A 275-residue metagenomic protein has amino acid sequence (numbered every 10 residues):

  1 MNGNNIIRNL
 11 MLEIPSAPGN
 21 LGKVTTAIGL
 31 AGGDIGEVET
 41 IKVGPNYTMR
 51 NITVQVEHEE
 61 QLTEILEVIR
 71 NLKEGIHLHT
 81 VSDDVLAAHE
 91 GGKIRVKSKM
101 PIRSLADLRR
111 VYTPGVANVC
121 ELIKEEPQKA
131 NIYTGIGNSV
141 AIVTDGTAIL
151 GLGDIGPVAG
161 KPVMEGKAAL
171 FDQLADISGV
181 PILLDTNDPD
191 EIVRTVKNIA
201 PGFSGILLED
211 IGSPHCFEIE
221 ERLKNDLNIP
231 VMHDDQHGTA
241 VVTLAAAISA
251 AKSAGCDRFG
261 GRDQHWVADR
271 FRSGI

Functional and structural regions predicted by a protein language model:
M1-E90: A conserved regulatory-domain signal marking ACT and ACT-like small-molecule sensing domains and adjacent regulatory
L12, I142, D263-H265: Hydrophobic Val/Ile/Leu positions in short beta-strands of Rossmann-like dinucleotide-binding domains
E13, A17, Q55-H58, D185 (+3 more regions): Short beta->alpha junction loops/turns
L21-G22, T63, V193, F217 (+2 more regions): Conserved strand-to-helix beginnings and helix N-cap segments that scaffold or border functional pockets
T26, G151-G153, S273: Residue-level recognition of conserved structural "scaffold" positions that shape functional pockets and channels
K42, G146-A148, D269: Glycine-rich beta-alpha junction loops
H77-G260: Glycine/serine-rich phosphate-binding loop and adjoining beta1-alpha1 elements at the start of nucleotide-handling
A254-R272: Glycine-rich NAD(P)-binding loop of Rossmann-like domains
